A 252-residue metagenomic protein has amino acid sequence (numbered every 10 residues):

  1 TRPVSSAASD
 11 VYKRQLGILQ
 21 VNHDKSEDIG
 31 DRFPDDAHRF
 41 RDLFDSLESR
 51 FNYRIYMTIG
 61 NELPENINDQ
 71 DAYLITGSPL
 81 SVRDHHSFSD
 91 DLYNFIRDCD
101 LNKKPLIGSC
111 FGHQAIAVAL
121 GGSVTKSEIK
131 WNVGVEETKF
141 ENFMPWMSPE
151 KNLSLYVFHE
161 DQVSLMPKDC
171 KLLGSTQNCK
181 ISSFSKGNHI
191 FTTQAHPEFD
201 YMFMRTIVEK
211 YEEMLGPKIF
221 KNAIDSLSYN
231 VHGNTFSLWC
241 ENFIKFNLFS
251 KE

Functional and structural regions predicted by a protein language model:
T1-Y12: Single conserved hydrophobic/aromatic residue that forms the stacking wall/gate of nucleotide- or nucleobase-binding
K13-V21, L101, F140-E252: Amide-donor transfer/coupling interface in amidating biosynthetic enzymes
L19, R50-I59: A short beta-strand-loop structural module common to alpha/beta enzyme folds
D24-P34: Short, flexible/disordered intra-domain loops and linkers
F33-S46: Short catalytic helix/loop segments, enriched in acidic residues and glycine and frequently bearing histidine
E62-Q70: Short amphipathic alpha-helix with an adjacent loop that forms part of the alpha/beta core around
T76-N142: Cysteine-nucleophile active-site neighborhood
